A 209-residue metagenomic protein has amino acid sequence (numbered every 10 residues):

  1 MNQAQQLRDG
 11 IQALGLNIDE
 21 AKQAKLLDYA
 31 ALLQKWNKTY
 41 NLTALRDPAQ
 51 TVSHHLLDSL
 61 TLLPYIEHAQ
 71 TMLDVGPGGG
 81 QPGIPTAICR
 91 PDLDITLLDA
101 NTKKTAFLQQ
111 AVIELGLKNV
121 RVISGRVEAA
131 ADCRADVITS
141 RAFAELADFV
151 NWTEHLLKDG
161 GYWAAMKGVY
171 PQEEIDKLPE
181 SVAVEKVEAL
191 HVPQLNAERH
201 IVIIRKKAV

Functional and structural regions predicted by a protein language model:
N2-A69, L73, K103-A106, Q110-V120: Class I SAM-dependent transferase core
E20, I123-G125, E188: Short loop/edge segments at beta-strand edges and connector loops that shape dinucleotide/nucleotide cofactor-binding
L33, T86, K167, I204: Residue-level signal for inorganic ion chemistry
L57-S140, V150: Conserved SAM/SAH cofactor-binding pocket of Class I
E128, E145, G168-Q172: Short "lid" loop at the C-terminus of a central beta-strand within the Rossmann-like core of SAM-dependent
D132, V169-V209: Active-site capping/gating segments
V150-G160: A short glycine-rich, Lys/Arg-flanked "PGG" loop and its adjoining helix->strand segment in the class I
G160-Y170: Conserved beta-strand signature within the Rossmann-like core of class I S-adenosyl-L-methionine
